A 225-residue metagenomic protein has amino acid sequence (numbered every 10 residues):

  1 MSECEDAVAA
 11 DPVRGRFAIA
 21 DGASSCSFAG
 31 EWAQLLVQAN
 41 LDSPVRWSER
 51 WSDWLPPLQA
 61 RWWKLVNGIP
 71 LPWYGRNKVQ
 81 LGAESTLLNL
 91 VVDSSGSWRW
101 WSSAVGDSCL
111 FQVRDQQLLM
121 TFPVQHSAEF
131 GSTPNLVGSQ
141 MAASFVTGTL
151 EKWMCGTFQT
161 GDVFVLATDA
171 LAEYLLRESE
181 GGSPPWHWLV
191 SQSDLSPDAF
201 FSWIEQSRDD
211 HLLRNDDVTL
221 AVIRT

Functional and structural regions predicted by a protein language model:
M1-T225: PP2C/PPM-type serine/threonine phosphatase catalytic domain
